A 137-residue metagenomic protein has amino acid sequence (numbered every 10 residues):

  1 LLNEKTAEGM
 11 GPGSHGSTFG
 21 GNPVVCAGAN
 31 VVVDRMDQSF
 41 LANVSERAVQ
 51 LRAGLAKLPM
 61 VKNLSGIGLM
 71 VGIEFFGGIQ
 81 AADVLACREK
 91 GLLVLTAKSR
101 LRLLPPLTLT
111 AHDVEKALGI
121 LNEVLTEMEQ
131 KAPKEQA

Functional and structural regions predicted by a protein language model:
L1-A137: Conserved N-terminal phosphate-binding loop of PLP-dependent enzymes in the Aspartate aminotransferase
